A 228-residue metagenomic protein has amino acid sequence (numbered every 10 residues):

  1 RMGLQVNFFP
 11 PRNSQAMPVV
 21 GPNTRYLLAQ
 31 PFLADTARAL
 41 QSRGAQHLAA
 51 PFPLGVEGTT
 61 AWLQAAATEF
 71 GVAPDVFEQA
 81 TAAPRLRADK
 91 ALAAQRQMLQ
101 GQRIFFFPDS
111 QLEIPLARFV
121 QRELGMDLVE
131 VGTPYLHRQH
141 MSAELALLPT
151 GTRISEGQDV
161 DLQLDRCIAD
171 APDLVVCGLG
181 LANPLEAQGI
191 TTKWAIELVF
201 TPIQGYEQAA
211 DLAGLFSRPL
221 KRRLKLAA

Functional and structural regions predicted by a protein language model:
R1-A228: An N-terminal assembly and electron-transfer interface module characteristic of large anaerobic redox and radical
